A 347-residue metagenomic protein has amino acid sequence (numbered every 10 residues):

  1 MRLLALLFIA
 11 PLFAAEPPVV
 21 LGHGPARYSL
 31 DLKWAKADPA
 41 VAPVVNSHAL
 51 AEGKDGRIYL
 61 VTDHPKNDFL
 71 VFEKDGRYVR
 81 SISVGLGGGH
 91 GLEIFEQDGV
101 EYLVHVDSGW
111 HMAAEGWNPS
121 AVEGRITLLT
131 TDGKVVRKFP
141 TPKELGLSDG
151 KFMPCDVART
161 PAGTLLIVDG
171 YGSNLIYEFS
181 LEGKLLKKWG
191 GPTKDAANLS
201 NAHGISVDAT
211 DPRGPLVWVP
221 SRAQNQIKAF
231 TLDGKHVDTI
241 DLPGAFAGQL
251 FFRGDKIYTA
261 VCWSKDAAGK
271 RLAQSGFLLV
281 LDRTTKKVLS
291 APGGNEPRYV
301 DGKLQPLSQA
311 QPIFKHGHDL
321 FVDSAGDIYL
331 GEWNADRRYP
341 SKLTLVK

Functional and structural regions predicted by a protein language model:
A15-K33: Blade/loop signatures of beta-propeller domains
L32-N67, R337: Beta-strand-rich domains and repeat architectures in extracellular enzymes and scaffolds, especially beta-propellers
L32-V41, S83-L86, K134-F152, K184-S200 (+1 more regions): Surface-exposed loop and turn segments in beta-propeller and other repeat-based domains that flank or scaffold
A40-K54, L86-V100, G109-H111, E144-T164 (+5 more regions): Beta-rich, blade/repeat-based domains predominating in secreted/periplasmic proteins but also intracellular
L60-H64, L103-G109, P119-S120, I167-G170 (+5 more regions): Conserved beta-strand positions in repeat-built beta-propeller and related beta-rich domains
D68-L70, G124-T127, N174-E178, Q226-K228 (+2 more regions): A short loop-to-beta-strand structural motif that recurs across blades of beta-propeller domains
R213-P220, P243-Y299, K303-L304: Loop/turn-rich, solvent-exposed surfaces of beta-rich toroidal or solenoidal domains
K315-K347: Blade-level signature of beta-propeller repeat domains, shared across WD40, Kelch, NHL, RCC1 and BNR/Asp-box propellers
